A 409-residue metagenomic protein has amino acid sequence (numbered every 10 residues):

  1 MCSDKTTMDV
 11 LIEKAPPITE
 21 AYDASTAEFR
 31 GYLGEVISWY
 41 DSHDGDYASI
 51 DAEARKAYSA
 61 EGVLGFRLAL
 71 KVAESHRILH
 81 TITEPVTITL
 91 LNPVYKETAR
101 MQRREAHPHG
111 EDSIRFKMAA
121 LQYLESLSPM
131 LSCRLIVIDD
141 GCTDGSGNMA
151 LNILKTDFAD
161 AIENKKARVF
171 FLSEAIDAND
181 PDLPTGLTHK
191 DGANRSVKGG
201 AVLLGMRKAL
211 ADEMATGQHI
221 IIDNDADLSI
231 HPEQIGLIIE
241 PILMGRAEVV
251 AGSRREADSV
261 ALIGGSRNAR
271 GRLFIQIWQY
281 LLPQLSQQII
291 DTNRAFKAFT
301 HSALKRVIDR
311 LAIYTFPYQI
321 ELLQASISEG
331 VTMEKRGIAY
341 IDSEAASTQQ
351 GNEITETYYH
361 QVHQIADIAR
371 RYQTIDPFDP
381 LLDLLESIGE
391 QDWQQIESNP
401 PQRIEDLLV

Functional and structural regions predicted by a protein language model:
M1-S126, M130: N-proximal low-complexity "stem/linker" segments adjacent to membrane-targeting elements
A21, G45, Y314, I320-V409: C-terminal catalytic/acceptor-binding lobe
T87-T89, R134, E321: Cell-envelope/extracellular polymer assembly enzymes that use nucleotide-activated donors
T98-S113, T188-N194, V260-S266, Q350-E353: Short, flexible/disordered intra-domain loops and linkers
M130, D139-M149: A conserved acidic beta->alpha catalytic loop
N148-T216: Active-site-proximal specificity loops/subdomain of glycosyltransferases
P181-L203, K208-A211, P232-A303: Acceptor/aglycone-binding surface of glycosyltransferases and processive sugar-polymer synthases
A215-S229: Short beta-strand-to-loop acidic/aromatic patch adjacent to the donor-nucleotide binding site
